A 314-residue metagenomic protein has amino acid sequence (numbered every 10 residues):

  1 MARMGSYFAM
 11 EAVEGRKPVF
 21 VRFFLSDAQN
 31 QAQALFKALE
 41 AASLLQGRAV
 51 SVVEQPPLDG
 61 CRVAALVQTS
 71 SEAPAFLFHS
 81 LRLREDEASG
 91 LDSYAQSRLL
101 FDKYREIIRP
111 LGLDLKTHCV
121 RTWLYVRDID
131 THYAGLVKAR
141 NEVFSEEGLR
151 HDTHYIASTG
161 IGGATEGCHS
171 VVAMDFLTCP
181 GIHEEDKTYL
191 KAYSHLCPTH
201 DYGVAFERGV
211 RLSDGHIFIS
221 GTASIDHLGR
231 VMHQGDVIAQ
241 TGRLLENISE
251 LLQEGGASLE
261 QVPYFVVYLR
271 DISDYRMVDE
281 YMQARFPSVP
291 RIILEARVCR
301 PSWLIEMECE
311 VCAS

Functional and structural regions predicted by a protein language model:
M1-Y264, Y268-S314: N-terminal presequence-like segments and the immediate start of the first folded domain
